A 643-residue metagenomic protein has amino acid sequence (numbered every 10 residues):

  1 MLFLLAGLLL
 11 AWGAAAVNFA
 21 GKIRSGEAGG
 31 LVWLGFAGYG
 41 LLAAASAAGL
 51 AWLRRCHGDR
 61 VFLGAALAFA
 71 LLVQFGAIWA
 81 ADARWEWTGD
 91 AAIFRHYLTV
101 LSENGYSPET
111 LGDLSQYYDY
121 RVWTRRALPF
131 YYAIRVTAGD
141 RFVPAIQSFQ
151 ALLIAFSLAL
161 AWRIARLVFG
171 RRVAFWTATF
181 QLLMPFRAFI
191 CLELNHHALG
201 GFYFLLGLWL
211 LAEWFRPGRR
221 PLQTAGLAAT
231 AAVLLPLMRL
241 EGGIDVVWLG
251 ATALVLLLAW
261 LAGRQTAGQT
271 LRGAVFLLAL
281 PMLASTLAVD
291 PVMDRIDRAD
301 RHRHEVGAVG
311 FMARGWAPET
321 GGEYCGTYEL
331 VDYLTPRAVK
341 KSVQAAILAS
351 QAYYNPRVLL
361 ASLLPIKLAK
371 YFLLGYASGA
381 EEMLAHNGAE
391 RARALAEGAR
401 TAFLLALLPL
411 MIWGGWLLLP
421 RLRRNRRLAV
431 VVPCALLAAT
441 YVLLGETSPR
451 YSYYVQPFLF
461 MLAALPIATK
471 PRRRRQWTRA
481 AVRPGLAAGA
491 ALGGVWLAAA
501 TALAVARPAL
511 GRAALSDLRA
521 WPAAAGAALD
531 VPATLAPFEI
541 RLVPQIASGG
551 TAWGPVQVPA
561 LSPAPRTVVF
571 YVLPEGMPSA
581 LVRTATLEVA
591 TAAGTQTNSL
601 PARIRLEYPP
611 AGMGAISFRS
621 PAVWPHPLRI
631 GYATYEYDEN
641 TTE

Functional and structural regions predicted by a protein language model:
M1-I78, L258, T266-M282, G485-G489: Start-transfer (signal-anchor) and selected internal transmembrane alpha helices of multi-pass inner/ER membrane
R24-G40, R141-A145, L363-A438: Membrane-interface anchor segments at the N-terminal boundary of transmembrane helices in multi-pass membrane enzymes
A70-V73, T177-P185, W209, A232-P236: Short helix- or helix-capping micro-motifs that position conserved polar/aromatic residues at function-defining sites
D82-Y97, E103-A133, D140-P144, R337-Q344: Extracytoplasmic catalytic/substrate-binding loops of multi-pass membrane glycan-assembly enzymes
N104-P108, P291-E381: Membrane-proximal stem/loop segments at transmembrane-domain junctions that anchor or position
Y118-R121, R125-P129, V136-A159, A178 (+1 more regions): Loop-to-helix entry region of an early transmembrane alpha helix in multi-pass inner-membrane enzymes
S148-V168, L206, P409-W416: Transmembrane-helix motifs of polytopic, lipid-linked glycan transferases
F186-G200, E241: Short acidic/glycine- and proline-prone juxtamembrane loop motifs at membrane-interface regions of multi-pass membrane
